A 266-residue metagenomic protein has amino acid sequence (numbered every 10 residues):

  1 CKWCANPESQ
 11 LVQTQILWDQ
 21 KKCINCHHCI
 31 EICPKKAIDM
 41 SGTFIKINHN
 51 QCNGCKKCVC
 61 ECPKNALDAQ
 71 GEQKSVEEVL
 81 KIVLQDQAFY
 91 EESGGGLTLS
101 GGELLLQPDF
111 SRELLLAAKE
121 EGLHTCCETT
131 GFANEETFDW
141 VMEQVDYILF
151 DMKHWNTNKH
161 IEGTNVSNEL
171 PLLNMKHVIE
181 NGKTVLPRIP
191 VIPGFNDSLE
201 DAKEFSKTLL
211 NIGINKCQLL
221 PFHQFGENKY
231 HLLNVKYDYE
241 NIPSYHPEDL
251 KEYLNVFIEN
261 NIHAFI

Functional and structural regions predicted by a protein language model:
K2-V12, H28-I47, K57-Q73: Iron-sulfur cluster-binding cysteine motifs and their immediate structural context in ferredoxin-like electron-transfer
L11, W18, I161-S167, N234-I242: Short glycine-enriched, charge-decorated loop/helix-capping segments at active-site entrances that position
C23, C52: Short Cys/His-rich zinc-binding micro-motifs
N25-E31, E78, L84: General zinc-binding finger modules coordinated by cysteine/histidine
K36, N65, A117-E121, N181 (+1 more regions): Conserved dinucleotide-binding and phosphotransfer motif residues
Q51, E72-E78: FAD-binding FR-type
E77-G226, H231-L232: Conserved AdoMet/S-adenosylmethionine-binding subsite of the radical SAM
K207, N215, H231-I258, I262: A structural motif corresponding to the C-terminal lobe/cap of the Radical SAM core domain
